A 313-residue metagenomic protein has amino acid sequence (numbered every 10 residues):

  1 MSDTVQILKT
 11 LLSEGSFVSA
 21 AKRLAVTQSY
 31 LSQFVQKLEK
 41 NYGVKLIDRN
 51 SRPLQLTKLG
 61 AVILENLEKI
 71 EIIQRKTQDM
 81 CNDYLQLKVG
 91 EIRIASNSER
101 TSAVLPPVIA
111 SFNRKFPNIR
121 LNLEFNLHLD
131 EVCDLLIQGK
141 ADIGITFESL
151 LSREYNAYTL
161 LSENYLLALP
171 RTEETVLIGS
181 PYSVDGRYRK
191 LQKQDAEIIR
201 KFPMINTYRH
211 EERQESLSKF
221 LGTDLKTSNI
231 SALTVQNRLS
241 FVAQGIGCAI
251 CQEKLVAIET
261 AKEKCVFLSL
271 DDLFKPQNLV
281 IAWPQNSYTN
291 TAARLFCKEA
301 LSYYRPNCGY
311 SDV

Functional and structural regions predicted by a protein language model:
V5, N41-Y42, I63-L85, F296: Alpha-helical linker/hinge and terminal dimerization helices associated with HTH transcriptional regulators
K9-T27: Short helix-boundary/capping micro-motifs
E39-K58: A short LG(V/I)-centered, amphipathic sequence patch enriched for acidic residue(s) preceding the LG motif
G90-R153, A232: Central regulatory/effector-binding core of bacterial HTH transcription factors
N126-I199: Acidic, Gly/Pro-rich loop/turn segments at junctions of secondary structure
L129-E131, I137-K140, T146-F147, R209-L268: Hydrophobic hinge/microswitch elements
G179, S183-D224, N290, C297 (+1 more regions): Secondary-structure junction motif
I246, V266-Y310: A late-sequence structural motif
